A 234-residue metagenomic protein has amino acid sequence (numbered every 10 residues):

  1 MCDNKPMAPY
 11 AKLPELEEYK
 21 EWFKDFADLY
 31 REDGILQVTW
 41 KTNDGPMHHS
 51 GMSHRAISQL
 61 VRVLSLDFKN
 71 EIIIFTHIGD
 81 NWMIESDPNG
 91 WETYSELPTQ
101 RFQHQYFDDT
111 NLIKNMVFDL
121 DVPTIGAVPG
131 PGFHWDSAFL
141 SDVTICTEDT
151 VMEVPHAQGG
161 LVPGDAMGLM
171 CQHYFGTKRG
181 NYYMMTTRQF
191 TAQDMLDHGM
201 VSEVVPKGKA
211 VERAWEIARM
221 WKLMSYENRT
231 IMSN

Functional and structural regions predicted by a protein language model:
C2-T76: Conserved CoA-thioester-binding segment of acyl-CoA-metabolizing enzymes
V38, A56-I57, F75, P123 (+3 more regions): Terminal peptide-recognition signature
K69, H77-D109: Glycine- (often His-adjacent) and acidic-residue-rich active-site loop that binds/positions the CoA thioester
D109-G159: Glycine-rich beta-to-alpha active-site loop
N115, W135-D136, L169, N181 (+1 more regions): Alpha-helical segments flanking ligand/cofactor-binding loops in enzyme cores
S137, D142-I145, Y182, T186-R188 (+2 more regions): Well-ordered beta-strand positions
I145-T150, V201-N234: C-terminal long alpha-helix characteristic of the crotonase
G168-K178: Hydrophobic, secondary-structure "cap" segments at the distal end of domains
